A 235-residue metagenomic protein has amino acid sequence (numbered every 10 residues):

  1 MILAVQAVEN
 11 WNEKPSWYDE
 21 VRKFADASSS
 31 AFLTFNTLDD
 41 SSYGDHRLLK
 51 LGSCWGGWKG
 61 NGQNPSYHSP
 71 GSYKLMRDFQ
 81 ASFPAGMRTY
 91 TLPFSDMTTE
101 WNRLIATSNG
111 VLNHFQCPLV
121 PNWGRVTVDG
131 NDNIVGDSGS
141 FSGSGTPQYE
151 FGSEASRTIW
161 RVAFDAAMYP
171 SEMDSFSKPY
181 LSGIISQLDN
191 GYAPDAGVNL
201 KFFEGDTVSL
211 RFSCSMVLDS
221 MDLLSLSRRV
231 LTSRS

Functional and structural regions predicted by a protein language model:
M1-W17: Long, hydrophobic/aromatic-enriched structural stretches that serve as scaffold segments
P15-T232: Extended ligand-binding clefts on enzyme/binding-domain cores
